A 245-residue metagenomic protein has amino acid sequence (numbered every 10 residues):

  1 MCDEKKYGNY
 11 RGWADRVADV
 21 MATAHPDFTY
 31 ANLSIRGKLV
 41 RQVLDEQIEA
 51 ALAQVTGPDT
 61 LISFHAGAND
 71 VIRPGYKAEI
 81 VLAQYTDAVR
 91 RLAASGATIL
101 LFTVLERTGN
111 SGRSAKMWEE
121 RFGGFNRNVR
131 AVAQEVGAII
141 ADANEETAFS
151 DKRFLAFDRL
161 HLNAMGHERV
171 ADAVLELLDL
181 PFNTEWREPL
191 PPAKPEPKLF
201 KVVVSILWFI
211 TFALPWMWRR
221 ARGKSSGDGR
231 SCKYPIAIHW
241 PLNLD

Functional and structural regions predicted by a protein language model:
M1-S34, I48-P58: Serine-esterase "nucleophile elbow" of acetyl-processing enzymes
C2-G8, Q42-V43, R73-A78, G112-M117: Short, solvent-exposed loop/turn segments at secondary-structure boundaries
R41-L82, E106-R107: Oxyanion-hole/transition-state-stabilizing segment in secreted/luminal serine hydrolases and related acyltransferases
T60, A94-T98, A138: A short helix->loop->beta-strand "cap" motif at the edges of active sites that frequently abuts
S63-G67, L92-A93, L100-L101: Conserved, well-ordered alpha-helix/loop/beta-strand core segments that scaffold catalytic motifs
A78-T86, W118-F125: Charged helix-capping and loop-helix junction motifs
G109-N144, A164: Substrate-gating cap/lid alpha-helix
E135, D158-H161, M165-D245: Conserved catalytic region of serine esterases and O-acyltransferases that act on ester linkages in lipids
